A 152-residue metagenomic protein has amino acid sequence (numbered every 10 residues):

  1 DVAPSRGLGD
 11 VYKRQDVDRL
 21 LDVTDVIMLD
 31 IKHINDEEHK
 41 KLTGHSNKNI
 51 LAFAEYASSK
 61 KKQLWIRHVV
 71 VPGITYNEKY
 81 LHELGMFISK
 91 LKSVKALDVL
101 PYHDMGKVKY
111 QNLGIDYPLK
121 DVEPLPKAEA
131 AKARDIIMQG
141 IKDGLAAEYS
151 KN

Functional and structural regions predicted by a protein language model:
D1-Y12: Single conserved hydrophobic/aromatic residue that forms the stacking wall/gate of nucleotide- or nucleobase-binding
G7, V23, S93-A96: Short loop/turn motifs at secondary-structure junctions
K13-V17, I27-T43, V70-V71, D104-G106: Conserved radical SAM core fold
Q15, R19-D22, N49-A52, Y56 (+2 more regions): Alpha-helical scaffolding segments of alpha/beta enzyme cores, especially the outer helices of TIM-barrel or partial
D18-I27, D36-K60: Anionic-ligand binding region
I27-L29, L64-I66, K95-D98: Hydrophobic faces of well-ordered beta-strands that scaffold small-molecule active sites in alpha/beta enzyme cores
E38, F53-L84: Conserved strand-turn element in the central/C-terminal portion of the radical SAM core barrel that lines
P72-N152: Auxiliary Fe-S-binding modules of radical SAM enzymes
